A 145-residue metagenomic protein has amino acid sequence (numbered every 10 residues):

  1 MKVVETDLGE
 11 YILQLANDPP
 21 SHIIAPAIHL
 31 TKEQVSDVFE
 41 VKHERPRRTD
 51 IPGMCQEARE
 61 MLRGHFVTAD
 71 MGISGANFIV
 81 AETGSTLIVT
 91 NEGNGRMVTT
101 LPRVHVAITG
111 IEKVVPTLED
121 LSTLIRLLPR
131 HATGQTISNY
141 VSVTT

Functional and structural regions predicted by a protein language model:
M1-T145: The feature marks the mature, well-folded catalytic cores of soluble enzymes
